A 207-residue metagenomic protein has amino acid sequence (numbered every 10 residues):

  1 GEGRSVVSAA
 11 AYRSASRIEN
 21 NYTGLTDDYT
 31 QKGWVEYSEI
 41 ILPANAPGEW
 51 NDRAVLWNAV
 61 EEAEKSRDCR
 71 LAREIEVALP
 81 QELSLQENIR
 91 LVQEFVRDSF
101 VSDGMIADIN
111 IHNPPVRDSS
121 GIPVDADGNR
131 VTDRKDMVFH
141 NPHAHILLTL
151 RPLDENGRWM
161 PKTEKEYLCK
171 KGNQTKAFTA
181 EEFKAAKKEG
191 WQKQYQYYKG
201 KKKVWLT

Functional and structural regions predicted by a protein language model:
G1-T207: N-terminal nicking endonuclease/strand-transfer module with a His-rich metal-binding environment and a catalytic Tyr
